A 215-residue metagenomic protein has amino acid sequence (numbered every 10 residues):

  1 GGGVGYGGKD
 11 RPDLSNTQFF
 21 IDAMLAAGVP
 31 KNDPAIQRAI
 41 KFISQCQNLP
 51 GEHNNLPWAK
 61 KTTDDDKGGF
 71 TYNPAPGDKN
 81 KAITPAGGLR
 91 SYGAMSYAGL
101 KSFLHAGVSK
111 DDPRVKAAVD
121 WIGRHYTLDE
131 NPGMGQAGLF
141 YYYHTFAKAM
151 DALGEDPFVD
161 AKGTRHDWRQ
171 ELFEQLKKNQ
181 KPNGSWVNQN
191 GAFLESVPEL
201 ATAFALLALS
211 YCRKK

Functional and structural regions predicted by a protein language model:
G1-K41, Q45-E174, K178-K215: An alpha-helical repeat/solenoid feature that recognizes helix-turn-helix modules
